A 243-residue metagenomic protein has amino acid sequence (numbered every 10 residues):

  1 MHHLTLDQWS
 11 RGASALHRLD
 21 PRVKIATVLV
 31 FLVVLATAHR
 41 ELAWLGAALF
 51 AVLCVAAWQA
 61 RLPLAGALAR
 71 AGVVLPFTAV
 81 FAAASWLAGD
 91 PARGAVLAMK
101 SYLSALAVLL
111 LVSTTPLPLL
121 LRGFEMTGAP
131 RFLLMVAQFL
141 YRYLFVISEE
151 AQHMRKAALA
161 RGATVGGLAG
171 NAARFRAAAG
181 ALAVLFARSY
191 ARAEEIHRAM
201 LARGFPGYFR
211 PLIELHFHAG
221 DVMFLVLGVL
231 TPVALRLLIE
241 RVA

Functional and structural regions predicted by a protein language model:
M1-E41, A51-V52, H153-A243: Transmembrane alpha-helix interface motif
P21-V28, L45-G46, R70-V74, R93 (+2 more regions): Residue-level signature of transmembrane alpha-helical entry/exit and packing/kink sites in multi-pass membrane
L32-T37, C54-W58, A82-W86, L106 (+3 more regions): Alpha-helical transmembrane segments of multipass membrane proteins
V33-A43, W58-G66, G89: Short, hydrophobic transmembrane alpha-helix segments
L45-L53, K100: Hydrophobic core segments of alpha-helical transmembrane domains in multi-pass membrane proteins
L68-T164, L168-A172: Juxtamembrane/interface alpha-helical elements of multi-pass membrane proteins
